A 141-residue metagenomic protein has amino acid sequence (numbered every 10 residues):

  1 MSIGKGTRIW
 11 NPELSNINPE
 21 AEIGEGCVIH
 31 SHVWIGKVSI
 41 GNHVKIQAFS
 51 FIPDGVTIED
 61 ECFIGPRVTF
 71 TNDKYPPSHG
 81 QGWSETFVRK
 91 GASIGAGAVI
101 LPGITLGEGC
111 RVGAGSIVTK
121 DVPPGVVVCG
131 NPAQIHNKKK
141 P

Functional and structural regions predicted by a protein language model:
M1-G6: Extreme N-terminal tail/first-helix region
W10-T105, N131-A133, K138-K140: Flexible, glycine/small-residue-enriched loop-and-beta-strand segment within the central core of proteins
G95, L101, G113, V118-T119: Short hydrophobic beta-strand segments in globular cytosolic domains
P102, P124-G125: Short glycine/proline-enriched, acidic/aromatic patches that form the donor-sugar handling elements
E108-R111, S116-I117, P124: Internal alpha/beta core interface subdomains
V112, T119-K120, Q134-P141: C-terminal intrinsically disordered extensions
V128: Conserved active-site beta-strand element of glycosyltransferases/polysaccharide synthases
